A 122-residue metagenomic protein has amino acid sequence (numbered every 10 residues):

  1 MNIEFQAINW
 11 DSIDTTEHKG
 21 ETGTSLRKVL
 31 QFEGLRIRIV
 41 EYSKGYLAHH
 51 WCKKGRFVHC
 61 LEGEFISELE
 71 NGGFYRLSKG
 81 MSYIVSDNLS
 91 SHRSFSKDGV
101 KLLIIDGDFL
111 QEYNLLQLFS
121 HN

Functional and structural regions predicted by a protein language model:
M1-G34, R38, F119-N122: A short, N-terminal "cap"/entry segment at the start of jelly-roll beta-barrel domains of the cupin/DSBH fold
E33-C52, S86-L89: Conserved short histidine dyad/triad with adjacent acidic residue
Y42, W51-S67: Short, conserved beta-strand element in jelly-roll/cupin
H49-H50, S67-E68, V85, S90-K97: Short beta-strand His + acidic residue motifs that chelate non-heme Fe in jelly-roll/DSBH and cupin folds
N71-N88: Short acidic-glycine-tyrosine-enriched beta hairpin
F95-N122: Double-stranded beta-helix
